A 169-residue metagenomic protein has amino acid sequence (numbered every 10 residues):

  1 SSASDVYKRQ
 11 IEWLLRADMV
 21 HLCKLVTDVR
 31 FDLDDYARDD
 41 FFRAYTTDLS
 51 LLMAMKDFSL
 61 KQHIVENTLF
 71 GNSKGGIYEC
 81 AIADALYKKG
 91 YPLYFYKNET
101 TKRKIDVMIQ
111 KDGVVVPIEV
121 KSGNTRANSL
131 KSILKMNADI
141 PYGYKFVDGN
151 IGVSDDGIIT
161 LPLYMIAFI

Functional and structural regions predicted by a protein language model:
S1-K104, I109: Accessory nucleic acid-recognition modules appended to NTPase machines
L49-A54, V120-N128: Short, basic, helix/turn surface patches
F95, P117-V120: Short catalytic-loop micro-motif centered on adjacent basic/acidic residues
I109-P117: Active-site beta-strand-loop-beta-strand hairpin of nuclease catalytic cores that positions key catalytic residues
S122-L163: Catalytic cores of nucleic-acid endonucleases
L163-I169: Ser/Thr/Gly-rich flexible loops in soluble cytosolic domains mediating phosphotransfer, phosphorylation
